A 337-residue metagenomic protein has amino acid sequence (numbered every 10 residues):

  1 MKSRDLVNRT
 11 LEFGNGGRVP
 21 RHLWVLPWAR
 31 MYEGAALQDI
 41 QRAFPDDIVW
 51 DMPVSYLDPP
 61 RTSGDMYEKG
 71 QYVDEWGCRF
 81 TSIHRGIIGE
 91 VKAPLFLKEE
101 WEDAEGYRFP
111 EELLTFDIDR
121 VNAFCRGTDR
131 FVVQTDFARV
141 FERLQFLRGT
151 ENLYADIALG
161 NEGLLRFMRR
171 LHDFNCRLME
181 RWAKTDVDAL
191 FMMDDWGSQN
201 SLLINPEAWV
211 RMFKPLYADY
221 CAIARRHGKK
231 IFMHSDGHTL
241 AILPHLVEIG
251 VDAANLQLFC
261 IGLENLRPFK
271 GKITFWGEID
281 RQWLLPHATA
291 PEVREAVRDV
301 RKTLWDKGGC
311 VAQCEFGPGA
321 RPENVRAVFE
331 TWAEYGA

Functional and structural regions predicted by a protein language model:
M1-Y32, V73, S82, G106-A337: Active-site loop segments of alpha/beta catalytic cores
K2, Q41, P45, D74-G77: Residue-level detector of functionally special positions within alpha-helical transmembrane segments of multi-pass
R18-P20, D47, K69: A common structural microfeature
R30-D65: Segments that shape or occlude catalytic/ligand-binding pockets
L37, K69, L263: Generic structural marker for isolated residues within well-ordered, non-membrane alpha-helices of soluble domains
F44-V54, A93-Y107, D136-L147: An N-terminal domain-start capping segment
T62-L113, G127-F131: A contiguous, low-structure linker/loop signature
